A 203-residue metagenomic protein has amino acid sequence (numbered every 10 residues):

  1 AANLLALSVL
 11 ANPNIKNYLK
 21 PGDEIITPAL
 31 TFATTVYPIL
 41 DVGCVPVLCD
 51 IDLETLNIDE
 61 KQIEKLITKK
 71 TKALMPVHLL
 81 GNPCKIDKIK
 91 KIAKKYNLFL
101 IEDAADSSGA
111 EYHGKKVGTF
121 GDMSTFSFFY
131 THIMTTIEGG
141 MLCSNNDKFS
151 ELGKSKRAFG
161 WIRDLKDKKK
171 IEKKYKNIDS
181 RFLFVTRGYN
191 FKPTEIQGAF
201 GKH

Functional and structural regions predicted by a protein language model:
A1-E24, P38-V42, L48-D50, K115: Phosphate-binding glycine-rich loop
L4, V36-Y37, D87, E151 (+1 more regions): Alpha-helical elements of the RecA-like P-loop NTPase motor core of helicases
N12-P13, V45, K69, S155 (+1 more regions): A short linear boundary/processing microfeature
L30-V36: Conserved coil-to-alpha-helix start sites within the AMP-binding
P38-I39, I92, I196: Hydrophobic/aromatic ligand-binding patch that stacks against planar heteroaromatic rings of cofactors or nucleotides
E54-E151: Active-site phosphate-binding strand-loop segment of PLP-dependent enzymes
S107-H113, F120-H203: Active-site region of PLP-dependent enzymes
